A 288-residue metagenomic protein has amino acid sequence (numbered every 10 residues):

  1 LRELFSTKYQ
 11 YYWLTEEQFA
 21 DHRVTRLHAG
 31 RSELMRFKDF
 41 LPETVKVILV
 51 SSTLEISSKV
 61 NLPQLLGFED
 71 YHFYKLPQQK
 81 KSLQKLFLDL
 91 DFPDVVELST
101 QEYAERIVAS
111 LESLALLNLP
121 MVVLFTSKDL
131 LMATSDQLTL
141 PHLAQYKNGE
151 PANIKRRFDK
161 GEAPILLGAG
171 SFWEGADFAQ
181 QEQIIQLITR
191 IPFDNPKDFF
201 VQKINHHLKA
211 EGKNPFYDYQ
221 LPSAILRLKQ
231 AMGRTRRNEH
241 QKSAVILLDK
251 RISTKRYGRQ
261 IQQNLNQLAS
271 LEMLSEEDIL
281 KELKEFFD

Functional and structural regions predicted by a protein language model:
L1-D288: ASCE RecA-like P-loop NTPase motor cores that couple ATP hydrolysis to mechanical translocation on nucleic acids
